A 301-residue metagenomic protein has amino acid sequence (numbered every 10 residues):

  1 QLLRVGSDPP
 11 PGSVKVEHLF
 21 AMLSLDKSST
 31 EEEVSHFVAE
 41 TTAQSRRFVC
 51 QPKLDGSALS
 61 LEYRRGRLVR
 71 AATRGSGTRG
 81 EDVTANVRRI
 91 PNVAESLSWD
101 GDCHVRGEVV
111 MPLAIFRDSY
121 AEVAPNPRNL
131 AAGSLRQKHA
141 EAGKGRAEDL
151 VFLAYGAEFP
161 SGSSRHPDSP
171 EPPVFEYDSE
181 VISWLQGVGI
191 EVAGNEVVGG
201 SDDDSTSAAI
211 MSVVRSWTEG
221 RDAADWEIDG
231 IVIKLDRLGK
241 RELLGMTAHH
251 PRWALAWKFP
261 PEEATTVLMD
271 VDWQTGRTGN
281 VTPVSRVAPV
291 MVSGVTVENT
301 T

Functional and structural regions predicted by a protein language model:
Q1-T301: RNA/tRNA-interacting regions in translation and RNA-turnover enzymes
